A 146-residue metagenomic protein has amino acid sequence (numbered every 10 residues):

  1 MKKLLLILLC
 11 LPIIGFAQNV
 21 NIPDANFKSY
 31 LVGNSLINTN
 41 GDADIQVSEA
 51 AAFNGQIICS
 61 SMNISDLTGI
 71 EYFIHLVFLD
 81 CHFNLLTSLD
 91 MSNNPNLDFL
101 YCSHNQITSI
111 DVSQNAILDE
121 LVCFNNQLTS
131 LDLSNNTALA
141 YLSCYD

Functional and structural regions predicted by a protein language model:
L4-F78, A116, T137: N-terminal capping/linker segments that flank leucine-rich repeat
F53-N54, L76, L86, L97 (+4 more regions): Conserved hydrophobic position(s) of the canonical leucine-rich repeat
G55-C59, L79-C81, D98-C102, D119-C123 (+1 more regions): Conserved hydrophobic beta-strand positions in leucine-rich repeat
M62, N84, N105, C123-N126: Consensus "Asn ladder" position of solenoid repeat domains
L67-I70, L89-M91, I110, L131: Canonical leucine-rich repeat
M91-N96, V112-I117, L133-A138: Right-handed parallel beta-helix/beta-solenoid
